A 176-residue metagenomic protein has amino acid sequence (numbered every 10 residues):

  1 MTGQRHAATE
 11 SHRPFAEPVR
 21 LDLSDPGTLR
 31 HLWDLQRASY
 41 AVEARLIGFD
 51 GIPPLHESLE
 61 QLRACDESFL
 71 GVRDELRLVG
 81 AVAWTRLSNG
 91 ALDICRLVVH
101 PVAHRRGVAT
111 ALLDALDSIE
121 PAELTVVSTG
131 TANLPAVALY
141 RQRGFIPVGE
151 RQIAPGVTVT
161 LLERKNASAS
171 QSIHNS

Functional and structural regions predicted by a protein language model:
T2-E10, V159-S176: Terminal substrate-recognition subdomain of acyl/acetyltransferases
H12-D34: A short beta-loop-alpha structural element at the N-terminal edge of CoA-dependent acyl/N-acetyltransferase catalytic
L23-P26, D34-E60, C65: Conserved GNAT-fold acetyl-CoA-binding loop/helix
E60-G71, D93: A short helix-loop-beta-strand connector motif used in the catalytic cores of GNAT acetyltransferases and, in some
G71, R77-R86, A91-V98: Conserved beta-strand in the GNAT
A103, G107-A115: Conserved acetyl-CoA pyrophosphate-binding loop and the N-cap/start of the following alpha-helix in GNAT-like
H104, V126-V137, I153-T158: Conserved beta-strand-loop-alpha-helix junction that forms the acyl-donor binding cleft
Y140, F145: Conserved active-site tyrosine of GNAT-family acetyltransferases
